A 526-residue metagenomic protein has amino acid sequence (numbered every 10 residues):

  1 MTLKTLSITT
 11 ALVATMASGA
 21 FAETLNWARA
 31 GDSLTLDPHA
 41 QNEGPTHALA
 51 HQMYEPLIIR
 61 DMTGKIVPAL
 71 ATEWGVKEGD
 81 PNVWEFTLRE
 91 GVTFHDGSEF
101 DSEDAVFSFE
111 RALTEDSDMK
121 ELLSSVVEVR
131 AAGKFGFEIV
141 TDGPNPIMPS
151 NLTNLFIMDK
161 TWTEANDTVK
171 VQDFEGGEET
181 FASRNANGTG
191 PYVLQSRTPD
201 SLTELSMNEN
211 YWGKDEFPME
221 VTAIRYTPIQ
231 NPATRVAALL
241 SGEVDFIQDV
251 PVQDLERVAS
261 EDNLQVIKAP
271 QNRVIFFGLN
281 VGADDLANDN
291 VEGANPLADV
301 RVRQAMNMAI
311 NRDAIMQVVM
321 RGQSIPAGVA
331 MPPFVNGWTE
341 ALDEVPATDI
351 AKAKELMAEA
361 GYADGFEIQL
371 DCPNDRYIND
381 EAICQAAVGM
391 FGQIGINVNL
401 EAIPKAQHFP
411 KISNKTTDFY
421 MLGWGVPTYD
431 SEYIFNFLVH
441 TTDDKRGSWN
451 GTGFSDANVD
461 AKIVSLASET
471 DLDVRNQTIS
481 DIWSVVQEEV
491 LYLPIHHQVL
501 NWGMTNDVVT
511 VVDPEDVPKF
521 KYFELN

Functional and structural regions predicted by a protein language model:
A28-G79, E110, N187-P191: N-terminal lobe/hinge region of extracytoplasmic solute-binding protein
Q41, N151-L152, P270-L286, G293 (+3 more regions): Acidic-aromatic pocket-rim loops
T87, E121-V171: Surface-exposed binding/hinge segments that line and control ligand-binding clefts or catalytic entry sites
L155-E216, R225, I350-A351, E355: Gly/Pro-rich hinge or "lid" segments in bacterial periplasmic/extracellular proteins
T180, N210-R257, V300, V388 (+1 more regions): Ligand-site clamp/hinge motif
Y192, M308, I325-E359, R376-D380: Structural transition elements
R301-Q304, M308, M316, Q393 (+3 more regions): Extracytoplasmic/peripheral linker and loop segments enriched in polar/acidic and small residues with frequent Thr/Pro
M504-N526: Long beta-strand-rich cores associated with HINT superfamily self-processing modules
